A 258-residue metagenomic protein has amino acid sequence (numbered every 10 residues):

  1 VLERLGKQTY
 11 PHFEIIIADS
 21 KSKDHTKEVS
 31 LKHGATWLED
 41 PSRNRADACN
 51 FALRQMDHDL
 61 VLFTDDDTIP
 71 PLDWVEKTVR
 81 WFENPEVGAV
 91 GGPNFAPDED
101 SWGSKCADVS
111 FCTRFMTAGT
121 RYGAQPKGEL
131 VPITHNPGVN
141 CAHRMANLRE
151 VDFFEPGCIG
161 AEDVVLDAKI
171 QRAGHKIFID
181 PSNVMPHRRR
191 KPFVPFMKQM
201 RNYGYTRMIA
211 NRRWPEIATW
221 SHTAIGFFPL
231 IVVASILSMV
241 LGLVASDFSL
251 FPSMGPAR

Functional and structural regions predicted by a protein language model:
E3-H12: Short, acidic, metal-binding catalytic loop of nucleotide-sugar glycosyltransferases
D19-K27, T68-I69: A conserved acidic beta->alpha catalytic loop
V29-K32, D40-M56, K77, V131: Glycine-rich, basic loop-to-helix element that forms the pyrophosphate-binding segment of sugar-nucleotide handling
V61: Short aromatic/hydrophobic "clamp" motif used to bind/position activated sugar donors
L72-K105, V109: Conserved donor NDP-sugar-binding/catalytic core segment of glycosyltransferases
F82, D98, R149, E155-A218: Catalytic donor/gating beta->alpha subdomain of glycosyltransferases that bind UDP-sugars
T117-A142, C158-I159, V165, M185 (+2 more regions): A recurrent flexible, glycine/aromatic-enriched loop bordering the glycosyltransferase active site that acts as
F193-A257: Basic/Trp-rich segment in TM-proximal cytosolic loops or flexible interdomain/linker regions
